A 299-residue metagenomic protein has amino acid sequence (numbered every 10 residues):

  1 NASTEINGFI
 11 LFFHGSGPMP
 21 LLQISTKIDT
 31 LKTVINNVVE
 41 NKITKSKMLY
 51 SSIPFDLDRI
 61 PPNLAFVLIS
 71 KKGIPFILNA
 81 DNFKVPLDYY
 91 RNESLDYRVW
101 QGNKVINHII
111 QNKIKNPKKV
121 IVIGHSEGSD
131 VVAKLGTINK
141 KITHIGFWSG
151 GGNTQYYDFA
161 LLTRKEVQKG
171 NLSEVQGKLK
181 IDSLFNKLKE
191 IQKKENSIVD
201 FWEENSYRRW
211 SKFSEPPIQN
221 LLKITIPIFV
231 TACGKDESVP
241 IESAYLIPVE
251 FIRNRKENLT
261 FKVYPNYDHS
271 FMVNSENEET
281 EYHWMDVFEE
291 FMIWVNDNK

Functional and structural regions predicted by a protein language model:
T4-I60: Short, surface-exposed "cap/lid" segments of acyl-processing enzymes
N79-D81, L87-K113: Alpha/beta-hydrolase active-site loop
I114-S126: Alpha/beta-hydrolase fold nucleophile elbow
S129-N139: Short glycine-enriched nucleophile-adjacent loop and the immediately C-terminal alpha-helix near the catalytic center
G146-K223: Accessory cap/linker subdomain of secreted extracellular hydrolases
I224, V230-A232, D236: Short beta-strand/loop motif that positions the catalytic acidic residue of the alpha/beta-hydrolase fold
E237-L246: Conserved alpha/beta-hydrolase "acid-adjacent" motif
Y267-F271, S275-K299: Catalytic active-site module of serine/aspartate enzymes centered on a nucleophile-bearing elbow/loop
